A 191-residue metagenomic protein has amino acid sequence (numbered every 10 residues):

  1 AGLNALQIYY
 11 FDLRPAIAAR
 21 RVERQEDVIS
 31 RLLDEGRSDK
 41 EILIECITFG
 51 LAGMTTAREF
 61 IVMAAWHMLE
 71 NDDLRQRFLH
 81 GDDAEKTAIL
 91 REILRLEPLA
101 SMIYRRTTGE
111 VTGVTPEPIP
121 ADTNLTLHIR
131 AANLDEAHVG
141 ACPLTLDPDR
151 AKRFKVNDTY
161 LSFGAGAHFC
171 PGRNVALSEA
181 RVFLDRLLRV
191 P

Functional and structural regions predicted by a protein language model:
A1-P191: Cytochrome P450
